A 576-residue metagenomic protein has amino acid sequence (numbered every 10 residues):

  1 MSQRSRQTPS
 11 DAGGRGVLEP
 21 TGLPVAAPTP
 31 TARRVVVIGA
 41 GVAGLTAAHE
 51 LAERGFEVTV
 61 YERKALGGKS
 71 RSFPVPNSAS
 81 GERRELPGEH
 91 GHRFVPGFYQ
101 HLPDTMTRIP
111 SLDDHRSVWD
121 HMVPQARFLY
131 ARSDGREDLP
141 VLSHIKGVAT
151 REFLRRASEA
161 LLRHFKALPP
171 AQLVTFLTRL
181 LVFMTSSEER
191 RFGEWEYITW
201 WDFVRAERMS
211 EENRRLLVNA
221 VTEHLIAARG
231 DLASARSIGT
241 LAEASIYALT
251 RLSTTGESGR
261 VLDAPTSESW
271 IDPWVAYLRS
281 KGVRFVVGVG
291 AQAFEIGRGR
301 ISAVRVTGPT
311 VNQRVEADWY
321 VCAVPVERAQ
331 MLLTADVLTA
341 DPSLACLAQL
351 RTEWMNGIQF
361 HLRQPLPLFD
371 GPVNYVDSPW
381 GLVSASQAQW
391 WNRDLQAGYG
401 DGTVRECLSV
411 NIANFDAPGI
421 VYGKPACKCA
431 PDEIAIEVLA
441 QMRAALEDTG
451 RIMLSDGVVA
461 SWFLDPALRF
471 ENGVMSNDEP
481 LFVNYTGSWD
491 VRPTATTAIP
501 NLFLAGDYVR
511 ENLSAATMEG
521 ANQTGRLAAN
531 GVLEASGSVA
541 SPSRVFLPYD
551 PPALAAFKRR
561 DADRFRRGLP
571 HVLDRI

Functional and structural regions predicted by a protein language model:
M1-V35, E53-R54, P552-I576: Extreme N-terminal leader/targeting segments of oxidoreductases
T31, T310-W319: Core beta-strand elements of the Rossmann-like FAD/NAD(P) dinucleotide-binding domain in flavoenzyme oxidoreductases
A32-V60: N-terminal Rossmann-like FAD-binding beta1-loop-alpha1 element of flavoenzymes
A52-S78: Glycine-rich FAD pyrophosphate-binding loop
S80-F176: Dinucleotide-binding Rossmann-like beta1-alpha1 core, especially the glycine-rich loop that anchors the ADP
L173-R298: Active-site/ligand-binding neighborhood in enzyme catalytic cores
R251-L262, R305, A317-W319, V324-R492 (+3 more regions): C-terminal segments that line or cap access tunnels to active or ligand-binding sites in enzymes and enzyme-associated
F294-R314: Conserved beta-strand-loop-beta-strand element in the redox core of flavoprotein oxidoreductases
